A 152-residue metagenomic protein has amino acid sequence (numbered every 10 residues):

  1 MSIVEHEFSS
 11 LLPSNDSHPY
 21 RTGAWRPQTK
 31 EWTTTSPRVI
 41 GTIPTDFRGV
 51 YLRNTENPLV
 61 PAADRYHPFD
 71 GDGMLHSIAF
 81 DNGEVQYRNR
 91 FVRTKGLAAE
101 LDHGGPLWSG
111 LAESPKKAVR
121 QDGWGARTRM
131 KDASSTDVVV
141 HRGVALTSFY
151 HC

Functional and structural regions predicted by a protein language model:
M1-C152: Beta-propeller domains
